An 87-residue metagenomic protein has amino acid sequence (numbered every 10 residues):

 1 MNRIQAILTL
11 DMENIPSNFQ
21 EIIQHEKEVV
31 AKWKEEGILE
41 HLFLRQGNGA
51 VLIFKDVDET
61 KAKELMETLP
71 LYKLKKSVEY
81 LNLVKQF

Functional and structural regions predicted by a protein language model:
M1-F87: Conserved, structured core segments of small domains
